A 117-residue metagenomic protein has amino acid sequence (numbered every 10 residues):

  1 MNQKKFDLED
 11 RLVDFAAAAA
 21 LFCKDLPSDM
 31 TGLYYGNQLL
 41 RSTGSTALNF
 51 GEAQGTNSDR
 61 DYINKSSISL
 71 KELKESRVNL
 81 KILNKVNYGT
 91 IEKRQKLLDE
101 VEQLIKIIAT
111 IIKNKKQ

Functional and structural regions predicted by a protein language model:
M1-E52, T56-Q117: Short, C-terminally biased terminal segments at protein or domain edges
